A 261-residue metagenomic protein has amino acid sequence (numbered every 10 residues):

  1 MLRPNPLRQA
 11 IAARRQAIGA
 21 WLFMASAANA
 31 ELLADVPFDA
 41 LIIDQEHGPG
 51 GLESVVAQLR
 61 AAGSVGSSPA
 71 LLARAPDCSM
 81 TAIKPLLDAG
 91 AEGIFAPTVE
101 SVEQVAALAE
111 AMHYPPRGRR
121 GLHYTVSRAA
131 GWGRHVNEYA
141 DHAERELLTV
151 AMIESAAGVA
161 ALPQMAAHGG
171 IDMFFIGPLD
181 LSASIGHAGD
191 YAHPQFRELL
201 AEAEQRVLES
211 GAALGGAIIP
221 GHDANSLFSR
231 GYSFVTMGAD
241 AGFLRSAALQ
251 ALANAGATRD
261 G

Functional and structural regions predicted by a protein language model:
M1-G19, G133-R145, A201-A203, L208-E209: N-terminal amphipathic alpha-helix/helix-capping segment at the start of soluble metabolic enzymes
M1-L71, P76-M80, E110, T149 (+1 more regions): Conserved N-terminal beta1-alpha1 strand-loop-helix module at the mouth
W21-L22, L41-G51, A70-P76, E92-S101 (+5 more regions): Catalytic beta/alpha-barrel core
V36-A40, D88-G93, M112-Y114, H168-M173 (+1 more regions): Glycine-enriched alpha-helix->loop->beta-strand junction motifs that scaffold or abut catalytic
L52-D88, E110-G118, D141-E144, A192-G215 (+1 more regions): Alpha-helix-loop-beta-strand connector modules within alpha/beta enzyme cores
S79, R120-G131, L147, I153-A160 (+1 more regions): C-terminal alpha-helical cap/extension of soluble enzyme domains
T81, A91-G169, P178, T258: Conserved anion-binding
G93-A107, F174-A183, Y232-A251: Glycine-rich phosphate-binding active-site loops on the catalytic face of alpha/beta enzymes
